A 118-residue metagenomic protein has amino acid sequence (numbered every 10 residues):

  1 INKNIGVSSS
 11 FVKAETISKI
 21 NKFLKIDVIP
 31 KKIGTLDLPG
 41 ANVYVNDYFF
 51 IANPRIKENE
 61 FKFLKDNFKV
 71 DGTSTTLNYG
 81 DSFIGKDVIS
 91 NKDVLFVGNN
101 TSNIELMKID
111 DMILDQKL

Functional and structural regions predicted by a protein language model:
I1-L118: The feature marks the mature, well-folded catalytic cores of soluble enzymes
